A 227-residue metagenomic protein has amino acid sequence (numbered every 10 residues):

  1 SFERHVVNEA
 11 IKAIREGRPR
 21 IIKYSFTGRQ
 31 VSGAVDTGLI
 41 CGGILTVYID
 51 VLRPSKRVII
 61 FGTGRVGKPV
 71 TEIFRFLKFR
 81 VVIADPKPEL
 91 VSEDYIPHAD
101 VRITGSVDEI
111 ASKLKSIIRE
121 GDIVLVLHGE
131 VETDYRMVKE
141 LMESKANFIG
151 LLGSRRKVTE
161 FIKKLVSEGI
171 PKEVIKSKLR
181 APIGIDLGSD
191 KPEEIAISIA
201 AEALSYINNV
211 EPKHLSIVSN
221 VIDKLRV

Functional and structural regions predicted by a protein language model:
S1-I103, L114-I123, R136-V138, K164 (+2 more regions): Segments forming oxygen-rich coordination pockets for charged ligands
F79, A146, I170: Short phosphate-binding/catalytic loops that engage adenosine nucleotides
V82-A84, I123, H128-G129, K139-L165: ADP-ribose/adenylate-binding Rossmann-like module
G105-A111: Conserved SAM/SAH-binding loop
V131-D134: Beta-loop-alpha module in the N-terminal Rossmann-like domain of NAD(P)-dependent dehydrogenases, especially those
L152-V227: Adenosine-phosphate binding glycine-rich loop
